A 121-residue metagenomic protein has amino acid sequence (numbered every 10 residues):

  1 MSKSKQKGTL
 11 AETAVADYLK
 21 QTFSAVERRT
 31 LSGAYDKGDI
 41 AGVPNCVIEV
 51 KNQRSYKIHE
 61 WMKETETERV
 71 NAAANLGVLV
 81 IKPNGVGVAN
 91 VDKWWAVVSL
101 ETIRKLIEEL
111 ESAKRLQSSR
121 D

Functional and structural regions predicted by a protein language model:
M1-D121: Catalytic phosphate/metal-binding cores of nucleic-acid and nucleotide-processing enzymes, i.e., regions that mediate
